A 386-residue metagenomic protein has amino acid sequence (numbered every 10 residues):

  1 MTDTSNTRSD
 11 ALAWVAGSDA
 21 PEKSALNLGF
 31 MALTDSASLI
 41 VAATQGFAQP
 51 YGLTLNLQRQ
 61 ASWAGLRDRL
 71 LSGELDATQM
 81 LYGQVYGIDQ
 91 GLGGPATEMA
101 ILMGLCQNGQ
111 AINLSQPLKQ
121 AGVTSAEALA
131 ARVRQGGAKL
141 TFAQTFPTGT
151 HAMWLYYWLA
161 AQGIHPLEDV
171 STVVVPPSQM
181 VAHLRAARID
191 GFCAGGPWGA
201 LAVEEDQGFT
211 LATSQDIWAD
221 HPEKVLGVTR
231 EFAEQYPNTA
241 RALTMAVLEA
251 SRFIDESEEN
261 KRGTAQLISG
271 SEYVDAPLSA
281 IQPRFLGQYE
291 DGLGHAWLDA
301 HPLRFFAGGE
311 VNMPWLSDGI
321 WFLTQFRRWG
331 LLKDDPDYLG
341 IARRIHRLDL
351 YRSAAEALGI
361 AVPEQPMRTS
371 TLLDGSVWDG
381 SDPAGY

Functional and structural regions predicted by a protein language model:
T2-D3, I320-Y386: Conserved C-terminal helix/tail region of periplasmic/extracytoplasmic solute-binding proteins
T2-L167, T172-V173, D190-A202, Q207-D220 (+2 more regions): Short, glycine-/small- and polar/acidic-enriched structural segments that line small-molecule recognition paths
L75, I189, L248-R252: Solvent-exposed alpha-helix faces
I112-N113, V225-V228, F232-A233: Short glycine- and hydrophobic/aromatic-rich loop-to-beta-strand nucleating segment in the catalytic cores
P177-S178: Functional cores that coordinate and move charged inorganic groups
D220-H221, G263: Short gly/pro-enriched beta-turn/loop segments at secondary-structure junctions
P237-I345: Secondary-structure end/capping motifs
